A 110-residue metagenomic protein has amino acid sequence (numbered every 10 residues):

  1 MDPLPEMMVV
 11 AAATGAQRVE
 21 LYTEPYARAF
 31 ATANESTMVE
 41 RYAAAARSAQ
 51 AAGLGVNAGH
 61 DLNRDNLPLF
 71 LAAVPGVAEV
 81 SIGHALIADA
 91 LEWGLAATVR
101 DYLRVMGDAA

Functional and structural regions predicted by a protein language model:
M1-S48: Histidine/lysine/aspartate-rich catalytic loop segments that bind and position anionic ligands
D2-L4, E24-Y26, L54-G55, G59-D65 (+1 more regions): Active-site beta-loop-alpha junctions enriched in small/polar residues
P3-T14, L62-V77: Catalytic cores of alpha/beta
R18-F30, G76-L95: Glycine-rich phosphate-binding active-site loops on the catalytic face of alpha/beta enzymes
Y26-A27, R47-A49, H84-I87, G107-A110: Short, surface-exposed, polar/charged, turn-prone segments marking secondary-structure boundaries
A31, E35, D89-A110: C-terminal helical cap(s) of enzyme catalytic domains, especially alpha/beta-barrels
E35-A58, V74, Y102-D108: Alpha-helix-loop-beta-strand connector modules within alpha/beta enzyme cores
T37-R41, A58-L62, A72, E79 (+2 more regions): Short amphipathic alpha-helical interaction segments
